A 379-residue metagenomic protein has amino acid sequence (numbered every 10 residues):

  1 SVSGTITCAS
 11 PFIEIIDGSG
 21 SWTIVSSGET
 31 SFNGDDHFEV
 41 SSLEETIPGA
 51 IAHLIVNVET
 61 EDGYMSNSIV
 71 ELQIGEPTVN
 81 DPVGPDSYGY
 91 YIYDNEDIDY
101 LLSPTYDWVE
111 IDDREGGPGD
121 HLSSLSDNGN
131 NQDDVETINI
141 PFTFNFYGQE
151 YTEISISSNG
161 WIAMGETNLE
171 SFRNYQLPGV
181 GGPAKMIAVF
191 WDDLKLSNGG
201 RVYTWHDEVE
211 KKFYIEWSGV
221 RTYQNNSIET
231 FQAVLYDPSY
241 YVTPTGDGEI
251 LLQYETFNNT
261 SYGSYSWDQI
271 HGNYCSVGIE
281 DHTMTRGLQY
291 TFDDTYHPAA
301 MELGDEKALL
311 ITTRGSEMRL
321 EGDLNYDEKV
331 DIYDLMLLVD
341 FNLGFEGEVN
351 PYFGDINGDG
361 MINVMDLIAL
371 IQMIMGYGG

Functional and structural regions predicted by a protein language model:
S1-I13, G18-G20, I55: Short acidic, flexible loop segments centered on an aromatic residue
A9, E59-D62, T143, Y147: Short strand-coil-strand connectors
S10-F12, T167-L169, G219-T222, F257 (+2 more regions): Acidic glycine-/aspartate-rich tracts in secreted/extracellular proteins
E14-T46: Intrinsically disordered, low-complexity Pro/Gly/Ser/Thr-rich segments with frequent PxxP/GP/PP motifs and embedded
G18-S21, D36, G89, I140 (+6 more regions): Cysteine-rich, disulfide-stabilized extracellular repeat modules
G34-P77: Terminal connector regions
S42-E44, I74-R319: Extracytoplasmic Ser/Thr/Pro-rich, glycosylation-prone low-complexity segments
G315-G379: Cellulosome-associated attachment modules in secreted, modular CAZymes
